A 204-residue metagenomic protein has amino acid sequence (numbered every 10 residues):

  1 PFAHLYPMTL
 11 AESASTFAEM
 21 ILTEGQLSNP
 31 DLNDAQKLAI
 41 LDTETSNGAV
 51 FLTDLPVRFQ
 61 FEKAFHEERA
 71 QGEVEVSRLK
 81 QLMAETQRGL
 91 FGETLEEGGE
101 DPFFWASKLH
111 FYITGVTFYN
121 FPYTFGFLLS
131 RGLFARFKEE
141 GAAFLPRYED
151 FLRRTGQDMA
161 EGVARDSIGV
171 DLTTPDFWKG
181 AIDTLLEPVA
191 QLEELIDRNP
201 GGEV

Functional and structural regions predicted by a protein language model:
P1-T16: Post-HEXXH active-site segment of zinc metalloproteases
A3, M20, S28, A35 (+2 more regions): C-terminal, non-catalytic "cap/extension" segments appended to globular domains
S13-G25: Signal/transit-peptide handling
L41: Active-site region of PLP-dependent enzymes
